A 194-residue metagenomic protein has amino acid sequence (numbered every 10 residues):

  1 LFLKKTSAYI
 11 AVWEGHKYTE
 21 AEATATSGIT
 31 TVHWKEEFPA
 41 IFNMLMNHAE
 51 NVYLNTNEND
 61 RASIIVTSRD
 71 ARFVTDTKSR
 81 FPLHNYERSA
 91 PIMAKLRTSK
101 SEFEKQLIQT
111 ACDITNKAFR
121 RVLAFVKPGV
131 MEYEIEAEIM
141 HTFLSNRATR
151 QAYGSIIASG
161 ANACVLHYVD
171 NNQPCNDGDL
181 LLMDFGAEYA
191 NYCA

Functional and structural regions predicted by a protein language model:
L1-K117: A composition/biophysics-driven feature that prefers long, compositionally simple stretches
Y18, E22-E36, L123, A148-I157 (+2 more regions): Short flexible/disordered coil segments
T75, S89-I92, V130-A194: Short catalytic-site patches enriched in acidic/histidine residues that coordinate or position cofactors/metals
R97-R147, Y153: Active-site pocket-lining segments that scaffold enzyme catalytic pockets across diverse folds
